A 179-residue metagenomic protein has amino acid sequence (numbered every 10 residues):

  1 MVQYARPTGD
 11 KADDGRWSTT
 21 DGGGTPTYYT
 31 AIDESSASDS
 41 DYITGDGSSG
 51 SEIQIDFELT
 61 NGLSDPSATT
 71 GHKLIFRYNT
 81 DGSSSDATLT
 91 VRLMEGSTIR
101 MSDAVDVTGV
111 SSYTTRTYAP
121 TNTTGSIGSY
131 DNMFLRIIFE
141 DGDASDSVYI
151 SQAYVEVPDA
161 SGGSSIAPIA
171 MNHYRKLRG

Functional and structural regions predicted by a protein language model:
M1-G9, D13, S18, Y154-G179: Enriched but not universal
Q3-S48: Disordered, acidic Ser/Thr/Pro-rich linker "stalks" and the adjacent N-terminal cap of the next globular domain
T44-D65, Y118: Short beta-strands within extracellular/lumenal beta-sheet-rich domains
L59-D81, L135, V155: A short beta-strand element within beta-rich, extracytoplasmic domains of secreted/secretory-pathway proteins
D86-G96: Short, surface-exposed beta-strand/strand-loop-strand elements in extracellular ectodomains
R100-S126: Extracellular carbohydrate recognition and processing domains and analogous Trp-centered ligand-binding platforms
R136-A144: Short beta-strand-plus-loop segments that form exposed binding edges in beta-rich domains
S145-V155: Edge beta-strands of jelly-roll/beta-sandwich modules across compartments, strongly enriched in secreted/luminal
